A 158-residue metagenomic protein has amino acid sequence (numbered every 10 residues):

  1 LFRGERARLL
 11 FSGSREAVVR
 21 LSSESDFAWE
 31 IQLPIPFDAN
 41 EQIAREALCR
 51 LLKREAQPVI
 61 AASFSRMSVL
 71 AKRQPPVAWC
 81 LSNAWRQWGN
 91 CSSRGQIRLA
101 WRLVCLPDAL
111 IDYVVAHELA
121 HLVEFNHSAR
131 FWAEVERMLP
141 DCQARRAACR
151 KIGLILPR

Functional and structural regions predicted by a protein language model:
L1-Y113, L122-R158: Active-site-proximal or metal-binding-adjacent scaffold patches in catalytic folds
E118: Walker B catalytic acidic pair
